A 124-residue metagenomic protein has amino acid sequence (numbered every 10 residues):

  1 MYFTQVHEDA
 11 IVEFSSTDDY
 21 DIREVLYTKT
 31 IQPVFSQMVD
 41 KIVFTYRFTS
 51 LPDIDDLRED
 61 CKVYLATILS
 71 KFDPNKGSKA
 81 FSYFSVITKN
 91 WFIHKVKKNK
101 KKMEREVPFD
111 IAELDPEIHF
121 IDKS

Functional and structural regions predicted by a protein language model:
M1-K102: Alpha-helical promoter-recognition and RNA polymerase-docking modules of transcription initiation factors, dominated by
V96-S124: Charged, low-cysteine interdomain linkers and short loop/connector segments that bridge structured helical modules
